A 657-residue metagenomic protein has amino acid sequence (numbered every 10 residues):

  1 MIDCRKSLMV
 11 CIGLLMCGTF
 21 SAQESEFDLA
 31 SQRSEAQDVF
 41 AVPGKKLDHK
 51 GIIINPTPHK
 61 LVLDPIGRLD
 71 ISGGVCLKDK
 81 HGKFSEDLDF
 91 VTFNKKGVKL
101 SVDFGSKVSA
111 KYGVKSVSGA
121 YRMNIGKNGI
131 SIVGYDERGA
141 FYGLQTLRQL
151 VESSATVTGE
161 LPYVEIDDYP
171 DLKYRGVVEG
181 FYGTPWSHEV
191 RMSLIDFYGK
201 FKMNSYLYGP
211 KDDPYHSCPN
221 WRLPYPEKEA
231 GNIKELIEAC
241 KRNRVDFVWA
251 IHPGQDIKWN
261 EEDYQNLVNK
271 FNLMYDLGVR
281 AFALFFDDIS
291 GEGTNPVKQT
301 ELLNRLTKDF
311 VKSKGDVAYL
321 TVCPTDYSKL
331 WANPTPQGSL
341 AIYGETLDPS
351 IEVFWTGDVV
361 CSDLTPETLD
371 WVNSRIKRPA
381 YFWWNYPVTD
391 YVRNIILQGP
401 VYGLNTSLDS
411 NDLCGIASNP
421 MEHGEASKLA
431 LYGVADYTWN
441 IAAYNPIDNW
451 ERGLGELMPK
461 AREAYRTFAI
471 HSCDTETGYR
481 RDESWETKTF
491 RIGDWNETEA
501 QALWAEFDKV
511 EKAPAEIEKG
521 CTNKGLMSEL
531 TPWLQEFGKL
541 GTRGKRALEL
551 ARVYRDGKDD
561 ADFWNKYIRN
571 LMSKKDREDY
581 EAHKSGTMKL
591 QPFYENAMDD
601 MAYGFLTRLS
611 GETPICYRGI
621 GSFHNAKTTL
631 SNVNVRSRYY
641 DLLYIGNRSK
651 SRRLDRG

Functional and structural regions predicted by a protein language model:
M1-D28: Bacterial Sec-dependent N-terminal signal peptides
F20, Y644-G657: Extracellular ligand-binding interfaces
A22-K127, Y135, V157-I166: Acidic, contiguous N-terminal accessory segments
L29-V39, I54-H59, G119, N445-H624: C-terminal functional modules
L77-F84, V102-K107, V133-Y135, G180-Y182 (+4 more regions): Structural motif
K78, F84, S109, V114-K270 (+2 more regions): Feature activates predominantly on carbohydrate-active enzymes
E152-A155, L277-R280, I289-E451: Catalytic-core regions of glycoside hydrolase
I620-D641, R648-R652: Short beta-strands within extracellular/lumenal beta-sheet-rich domains
